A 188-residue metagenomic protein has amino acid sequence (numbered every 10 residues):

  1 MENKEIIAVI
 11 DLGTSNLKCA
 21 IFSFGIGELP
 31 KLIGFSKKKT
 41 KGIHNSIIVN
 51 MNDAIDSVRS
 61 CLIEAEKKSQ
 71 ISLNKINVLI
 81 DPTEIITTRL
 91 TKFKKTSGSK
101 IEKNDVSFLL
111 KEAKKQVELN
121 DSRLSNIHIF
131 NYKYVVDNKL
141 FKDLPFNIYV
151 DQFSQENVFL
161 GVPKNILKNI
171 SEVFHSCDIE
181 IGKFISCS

Functional and structural regions predicted by a protein language model:
M1-N16, A20-I76, I80-S188: Nucleotide/phosphate-binding catalytic cleft detector across ATP-hydrolyzing and phosphate-transferring enzymes
